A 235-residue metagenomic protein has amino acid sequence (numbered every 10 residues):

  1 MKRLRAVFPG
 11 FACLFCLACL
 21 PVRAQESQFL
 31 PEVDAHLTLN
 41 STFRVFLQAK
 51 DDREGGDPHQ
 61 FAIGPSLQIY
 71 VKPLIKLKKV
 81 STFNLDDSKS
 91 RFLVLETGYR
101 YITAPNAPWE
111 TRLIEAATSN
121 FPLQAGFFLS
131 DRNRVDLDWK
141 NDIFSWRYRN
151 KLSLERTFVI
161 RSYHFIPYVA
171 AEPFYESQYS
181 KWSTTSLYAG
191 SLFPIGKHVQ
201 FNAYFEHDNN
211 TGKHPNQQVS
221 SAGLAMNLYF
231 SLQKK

Functional and structural regions predicted by a protein language model:
L20-A24: Sec/Tat signal peptide C-region and signal peptidase I cleavage site
Q25-S90: Start-of-domain marker
S27-F29, H59-I63, W109-L113, F144-N150 (+2 more regions): Residues that define the transmembrane beta-barrel architecture of outer-membrane proteins
V33, I63-P65, E115-A117, N150-L154 (+2 more regions): Membrane-embedded beta-strands of outer-membrane beta-barrel proteins, especially the hydrophobic/small aromatic
S41, A49-G55, Y99-P105, F121 (+4 more regions): Transmembrane beta-strands of outer-membrane beta-barrel pores
S41-L47, L74-K78, F92-L95, Q124-L129 (+3 more regions): Repeated loop/turn-to-beta-strand initiation elements of outer-membrane beta-barrel proteins
I69-Y70, L74, A117, Q218-K235: Outer-membrane beta-barrel "beta-signal"
N120, F128-P173: Detector for outer-membrane/organellar transmembrane beta-barrel domains, recognizing the amphipathic beta-strand
